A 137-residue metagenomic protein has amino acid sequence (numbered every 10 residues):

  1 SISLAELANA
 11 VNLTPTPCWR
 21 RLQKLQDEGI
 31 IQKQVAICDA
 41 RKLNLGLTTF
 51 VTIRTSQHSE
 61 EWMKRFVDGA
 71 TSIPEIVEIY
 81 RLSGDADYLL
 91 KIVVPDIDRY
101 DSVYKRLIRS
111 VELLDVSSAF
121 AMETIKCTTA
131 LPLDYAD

Functional and structural regions predicted by a protein language model:
S1-D137: A compositional/biophysical signature of low hydrophobicity enriched in polar/charged and small residues
